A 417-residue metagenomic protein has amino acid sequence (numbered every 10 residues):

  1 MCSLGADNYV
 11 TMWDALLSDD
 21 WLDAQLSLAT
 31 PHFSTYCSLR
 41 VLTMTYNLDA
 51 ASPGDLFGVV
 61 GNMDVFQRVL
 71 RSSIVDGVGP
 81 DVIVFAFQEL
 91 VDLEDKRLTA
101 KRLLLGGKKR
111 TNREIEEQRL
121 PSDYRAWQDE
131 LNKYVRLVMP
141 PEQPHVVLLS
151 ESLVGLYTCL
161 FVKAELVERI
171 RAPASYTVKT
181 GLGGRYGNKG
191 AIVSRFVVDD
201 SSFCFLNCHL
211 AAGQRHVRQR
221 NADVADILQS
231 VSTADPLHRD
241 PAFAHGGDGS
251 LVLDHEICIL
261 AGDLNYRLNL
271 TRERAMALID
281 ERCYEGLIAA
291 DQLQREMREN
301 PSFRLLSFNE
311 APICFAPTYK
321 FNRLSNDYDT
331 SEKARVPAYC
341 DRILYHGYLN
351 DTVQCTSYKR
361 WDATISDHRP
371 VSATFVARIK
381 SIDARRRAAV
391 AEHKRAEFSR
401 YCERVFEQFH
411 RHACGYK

Functional and structural regions predicted by a protein language model:
M1-G5, T45, N207: Conserved beta-strand element within WD40/beta-propeller blades
G5-Y9, V147-L149: C2 and C2-like phospholipid-binding beta-sandwich domains
D7, D49, L90-V91, H209-A211 (+1 more regions): Catalytic metal-binding/acid-base residues of hydrolase active sites
V10-A15: WD40-repeat beta-propellers
D20-L22, G61-S73, R113-P144, A164 (+4 more regions): Catalytic lobes of large eukaryotic enzymes
S34-T43, V154-T158, L166-I170, K189-F205: Beta-strand-turn-beta hairpins that frame and shape the catalytic cleft of phosphate-ester-processing enzymes
R40-P53, G58: Amphipathic alpha-helical repeat scaffolds
V60-G183: Active-site surface patch of divalent metal-dependent phosphodiester/phosphate bond hydrolases
